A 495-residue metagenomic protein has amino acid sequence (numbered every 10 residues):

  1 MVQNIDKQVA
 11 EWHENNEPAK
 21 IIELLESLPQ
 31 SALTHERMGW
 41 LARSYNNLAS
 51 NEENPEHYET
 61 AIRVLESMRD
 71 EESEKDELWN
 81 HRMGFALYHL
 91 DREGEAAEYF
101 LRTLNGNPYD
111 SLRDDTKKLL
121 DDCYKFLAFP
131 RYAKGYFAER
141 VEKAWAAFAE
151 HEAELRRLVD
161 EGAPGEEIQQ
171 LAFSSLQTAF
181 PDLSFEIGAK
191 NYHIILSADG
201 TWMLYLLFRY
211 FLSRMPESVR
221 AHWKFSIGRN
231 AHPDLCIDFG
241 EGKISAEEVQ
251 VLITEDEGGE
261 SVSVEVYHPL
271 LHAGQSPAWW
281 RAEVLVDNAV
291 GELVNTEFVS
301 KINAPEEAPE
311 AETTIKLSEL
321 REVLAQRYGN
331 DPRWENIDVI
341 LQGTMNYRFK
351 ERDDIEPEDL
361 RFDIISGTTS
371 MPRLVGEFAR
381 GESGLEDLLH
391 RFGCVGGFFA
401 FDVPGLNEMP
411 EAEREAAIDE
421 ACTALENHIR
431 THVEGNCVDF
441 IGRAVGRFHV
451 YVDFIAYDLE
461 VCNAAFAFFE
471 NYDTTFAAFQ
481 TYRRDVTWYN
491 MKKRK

Functional and structural regions predicted by a protein language model:
Q3, E36, R43, L78 (+1 more regions): Start-of-helix register in tetratricopeptide repeats
A10, R43, N47-S50, F85 (+1 more regions): Residue-level recognition of tetratricopeptide repeat
L25-A32, E52, L65-E72, G106-D110: Alpha-helical junction/boundary sensor with strong preference for TPR arrays
E93-S111, D121: TPR/TPR-like (Sel1-like) alpha-helical repeat modules
